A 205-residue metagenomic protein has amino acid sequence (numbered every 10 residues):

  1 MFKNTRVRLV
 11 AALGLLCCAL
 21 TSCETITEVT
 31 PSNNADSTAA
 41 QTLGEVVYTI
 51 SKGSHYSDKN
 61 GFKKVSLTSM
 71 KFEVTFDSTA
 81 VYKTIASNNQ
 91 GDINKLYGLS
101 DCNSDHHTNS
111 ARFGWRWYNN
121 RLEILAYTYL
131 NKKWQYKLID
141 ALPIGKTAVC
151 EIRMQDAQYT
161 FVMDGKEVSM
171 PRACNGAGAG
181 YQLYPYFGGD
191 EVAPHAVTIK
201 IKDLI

Functional and structural regions predicted by a protein language model:
F2-V10: Bacterial N-terminal signal peptides that target proteins for export
A19-S22: C-terminal motif of bacterial Sec signal peptides marking the signal peptidase cleavage site
E24-I26: Bacterial signal peptide processing site
L43-E123: Secretory/extracellular carbohydrate-interaction modules and structurally similar beta-sandwich "look-alikes"
F72, K146-M154, Y159-F161: Short tryptophan-centered beta-strand motifs in secreted/extracellular beta-sheet-rich domains of glycan-recognition
L125-V149: Short, aromatic/His-centered strand-loop micro-motif at the edge of beta-sheets
V162-K166: Short strand-turn-strand beta-turns centered on an Asx-Gly dipeptide
P171-D203: Flexible glycan-contacting loops in extracellular carbohydrate-active proteins
